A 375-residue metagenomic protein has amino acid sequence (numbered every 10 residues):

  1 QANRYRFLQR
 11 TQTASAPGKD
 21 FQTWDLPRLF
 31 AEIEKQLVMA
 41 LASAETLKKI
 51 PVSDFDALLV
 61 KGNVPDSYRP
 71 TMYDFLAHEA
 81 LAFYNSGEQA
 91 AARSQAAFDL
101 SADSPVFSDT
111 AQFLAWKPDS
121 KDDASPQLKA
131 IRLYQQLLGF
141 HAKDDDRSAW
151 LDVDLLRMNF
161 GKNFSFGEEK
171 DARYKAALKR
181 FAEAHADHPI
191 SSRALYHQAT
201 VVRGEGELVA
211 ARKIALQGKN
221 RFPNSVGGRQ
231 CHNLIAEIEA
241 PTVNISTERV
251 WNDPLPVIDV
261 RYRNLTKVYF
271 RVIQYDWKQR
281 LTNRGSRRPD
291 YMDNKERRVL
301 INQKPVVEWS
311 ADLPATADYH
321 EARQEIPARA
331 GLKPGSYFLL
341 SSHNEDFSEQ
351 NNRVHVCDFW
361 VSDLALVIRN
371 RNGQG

Functional and structural regions predicted by a protein language model:
Q1-G375: N-terminal, cleavable Sec-dependent signal peptides of secreted/periplasmic/extracellular proteins
